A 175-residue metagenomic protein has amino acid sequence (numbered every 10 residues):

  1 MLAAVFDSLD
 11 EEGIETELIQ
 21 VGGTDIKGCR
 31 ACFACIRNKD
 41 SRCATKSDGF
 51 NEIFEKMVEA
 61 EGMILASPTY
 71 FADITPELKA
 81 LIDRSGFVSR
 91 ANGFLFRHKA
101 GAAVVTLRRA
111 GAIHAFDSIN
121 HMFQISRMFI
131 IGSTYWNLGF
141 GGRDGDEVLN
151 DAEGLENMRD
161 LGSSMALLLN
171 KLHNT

Functional and structural regions predicted by a protein language model:
M1-A91, D144-T175: N-terminal beta1-alpha1-beta2 submodule of the flavodoxin-like/Rossmannoid cofactor-binding fold
G13-Q20, F129-L138: Short beta-strand elements in bilobed, periplasmic/extracellular small-molecule ligand-binding domains
D25-K27, A110, G139: Flexible, glycine-rich phosphate/dinucleotide-binding loops and adjacent beta-alpha linkers at cofactor/substrate
P76-E77, A91-W136, A152-E156: Short, glycine-/small-residue-rich phosphate/pyrophosphate-handling segment
A100-V104, G142-E147: Short, local alpha-helical segments
